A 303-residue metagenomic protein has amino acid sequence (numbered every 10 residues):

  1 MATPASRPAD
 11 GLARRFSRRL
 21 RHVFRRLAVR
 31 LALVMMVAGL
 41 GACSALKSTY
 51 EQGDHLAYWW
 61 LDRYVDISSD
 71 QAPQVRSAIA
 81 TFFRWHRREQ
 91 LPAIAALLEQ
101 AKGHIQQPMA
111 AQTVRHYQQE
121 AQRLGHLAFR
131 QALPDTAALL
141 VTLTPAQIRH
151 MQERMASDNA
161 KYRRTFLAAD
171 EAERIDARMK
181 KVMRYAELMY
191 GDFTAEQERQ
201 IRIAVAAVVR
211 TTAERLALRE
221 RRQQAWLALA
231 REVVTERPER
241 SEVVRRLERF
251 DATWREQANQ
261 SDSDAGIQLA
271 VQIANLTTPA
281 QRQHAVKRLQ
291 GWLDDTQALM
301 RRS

Functional and structural regions predicted by a protein language model:
P4-A32: Bacterial N-terminal signal peptides that target proteins for export
G41-A42: C-terminal motif of bacterial Sec signal peptides marking the signal peptidase cleavage site
A45-Y64, L133-A137, A169-Y190, N259 (+1 more regions): Extended, structured, electrostatic nucleic-acid-contact surfaces
L46-A146, H150, R154, L289-W292: N-terminal Sec/ER secretory leader and immediately downstream segment of secreted/extracellular precursors
Y50, V65-P73, G125-P134, T144 (+3 more regions): Short, low-complexity cationic-aromatic patches
Y58-W59, L216-S303: A cross-kingdom marker for long, charged
P134-T253: Extended amphipathic alpha-helical interaction segments
